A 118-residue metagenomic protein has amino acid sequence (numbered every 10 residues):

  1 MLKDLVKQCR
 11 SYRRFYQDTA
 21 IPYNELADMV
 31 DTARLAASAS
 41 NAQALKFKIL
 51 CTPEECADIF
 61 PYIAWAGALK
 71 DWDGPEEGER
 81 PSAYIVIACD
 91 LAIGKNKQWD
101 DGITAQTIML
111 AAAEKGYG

Functional and structural regions predicted by a protein language model:
M1-Y84: N-terminal amphipathic, basic helical "cap/leader" segment at the start of enzyme domains
M29, A33, I85, L91-G118: Small-aliphatic-rich amphipathic alpha-helix that forms the alpha element of a beta-alpha
